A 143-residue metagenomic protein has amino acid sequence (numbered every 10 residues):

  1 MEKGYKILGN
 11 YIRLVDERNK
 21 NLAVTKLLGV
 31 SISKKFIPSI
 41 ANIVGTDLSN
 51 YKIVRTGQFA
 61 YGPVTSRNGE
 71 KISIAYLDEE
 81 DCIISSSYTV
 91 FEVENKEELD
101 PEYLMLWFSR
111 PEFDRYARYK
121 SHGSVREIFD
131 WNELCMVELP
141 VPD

Functional and structural regions predicted by a protein language model:
M1-N19, P140-D143: Non-catalytic DNA-recognition/assembly elements of restriction-modification systems
G9-F59: Sequence-specific dsDNA recognition surfaces
T56, A60-P111, W131: A short beta-sheet element
A75, K120-G123: Short amphipathic beta-strand starts and helix->beta connectors
C82-S87, H122-D143: A short glycine-rich beta-alpha junction/loop motif
F113-Y116: Periplasmic-binding protein-like
